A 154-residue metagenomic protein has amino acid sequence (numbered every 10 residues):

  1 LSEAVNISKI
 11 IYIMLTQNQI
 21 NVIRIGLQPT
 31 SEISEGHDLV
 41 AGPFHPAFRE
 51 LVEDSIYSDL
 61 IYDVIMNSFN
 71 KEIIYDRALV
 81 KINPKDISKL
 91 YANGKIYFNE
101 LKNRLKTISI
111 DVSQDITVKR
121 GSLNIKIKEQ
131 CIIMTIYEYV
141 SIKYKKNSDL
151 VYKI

Functional and structural regions predicted by a protein language model:
L1-Y75: C-terminal scaffold of the Radical SAM
G26-S31, P84-D86, I116: Active-site-proximal loop/turn and secondary-structure-junction residues that shape catalytic pockets, frequently
S34-H37, Y91-A92, L123-N124: Short, well-ordered secondary-structure micro-motifs
R49, E53, Y57, I82 (+1 more regions): Short amphipathic alpha-helical interaction segments
S68-L90: Short glycine-rich, basic-tinged beta-strand/loop micro-motifs
P84-S109: Short, hydrophobic/π-rich interface segment
K102, K106-I154: C-terminal edge-of-domain segments
